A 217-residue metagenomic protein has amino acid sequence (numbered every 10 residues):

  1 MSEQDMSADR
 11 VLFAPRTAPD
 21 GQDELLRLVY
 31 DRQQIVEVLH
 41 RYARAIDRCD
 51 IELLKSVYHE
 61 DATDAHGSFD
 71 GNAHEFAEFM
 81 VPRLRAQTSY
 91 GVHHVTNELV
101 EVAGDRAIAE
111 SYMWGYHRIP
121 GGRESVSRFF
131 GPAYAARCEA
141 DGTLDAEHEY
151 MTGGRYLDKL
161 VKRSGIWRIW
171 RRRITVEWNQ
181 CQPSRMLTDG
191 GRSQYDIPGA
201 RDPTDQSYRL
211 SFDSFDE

Functional and structural regions predicted by a protein language model:
S2-P15, I108-E110, G153-M186, G190-R192: Short beta-strand edge/turn micro-motifs at domain boundaries
S2-R44, R48, S56: Short, low-complexity N-terminal intrinsically disordered segments enriched in polar/charged residues
Q33, S89-G91, E149-M151: Transmembrane beta-barrel outer-membrane domains
I35, V102-G104, M186, A200: A structural signal for the main folded, soluble domain(s) of proteins
V38-R41, L53, V57, T96 (+1 more regions): Short, hydrophobic/aromatic alpha-helical segments in well-folded domains
I51-A136: A solvent-exposed, acidic/Ser-Thr-rich amphipathic alpha-helical stretch
L84-Q87, D141-H148: Short, P/G- and charge-enriched loop/turn segments at secondary-structure junctions
I174-N179, M186-E217: A hydrophobic membrane-anchoring alpha-helix module
